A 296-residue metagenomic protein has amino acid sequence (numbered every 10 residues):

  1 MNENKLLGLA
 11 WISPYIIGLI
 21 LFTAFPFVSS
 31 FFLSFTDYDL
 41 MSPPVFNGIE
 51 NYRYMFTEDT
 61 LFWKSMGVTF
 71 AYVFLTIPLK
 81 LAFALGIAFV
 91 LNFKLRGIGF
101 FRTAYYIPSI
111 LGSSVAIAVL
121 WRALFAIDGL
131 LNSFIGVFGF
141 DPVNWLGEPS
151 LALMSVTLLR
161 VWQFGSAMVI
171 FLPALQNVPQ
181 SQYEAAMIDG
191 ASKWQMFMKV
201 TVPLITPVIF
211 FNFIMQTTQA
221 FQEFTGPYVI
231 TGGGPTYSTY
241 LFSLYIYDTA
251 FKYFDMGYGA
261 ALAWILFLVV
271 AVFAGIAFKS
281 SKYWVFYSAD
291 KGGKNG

Functional and structural regions predicted by a protein language model:
E3-G296: A structural signal for multi-pass alpha-helical bundles of membrane permease subunits that mediate small-molecule
